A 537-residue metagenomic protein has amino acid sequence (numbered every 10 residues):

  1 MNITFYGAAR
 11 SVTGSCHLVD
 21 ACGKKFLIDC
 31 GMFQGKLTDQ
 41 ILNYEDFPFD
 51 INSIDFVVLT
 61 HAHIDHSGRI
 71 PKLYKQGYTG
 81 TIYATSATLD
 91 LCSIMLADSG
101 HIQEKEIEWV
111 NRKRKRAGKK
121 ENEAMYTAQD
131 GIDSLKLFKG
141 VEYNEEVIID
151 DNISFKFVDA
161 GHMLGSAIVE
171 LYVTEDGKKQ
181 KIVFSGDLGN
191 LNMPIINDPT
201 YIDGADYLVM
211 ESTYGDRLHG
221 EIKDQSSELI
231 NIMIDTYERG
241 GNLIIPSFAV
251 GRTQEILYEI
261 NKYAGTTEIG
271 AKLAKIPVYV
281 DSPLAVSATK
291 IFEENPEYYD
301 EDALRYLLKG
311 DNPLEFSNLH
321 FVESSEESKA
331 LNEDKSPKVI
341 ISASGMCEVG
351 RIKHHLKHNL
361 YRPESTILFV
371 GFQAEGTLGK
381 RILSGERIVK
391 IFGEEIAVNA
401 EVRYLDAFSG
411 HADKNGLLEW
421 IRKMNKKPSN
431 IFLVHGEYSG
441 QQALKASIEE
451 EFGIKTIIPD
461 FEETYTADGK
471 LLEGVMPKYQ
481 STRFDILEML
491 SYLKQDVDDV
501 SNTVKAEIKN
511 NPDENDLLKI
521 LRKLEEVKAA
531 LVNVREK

Functional and structural regions predicted by a protein language model:
M1-N52, D133-N197, E326-E333, V339 (+5 more regions): Core dinuclear metal-dependent hydrolase active-site scaffold
A9-G14, A21-G80, A84-K136, L188-N197 (+3 more regions): Pre-active-site segment of Zn-dependent metallo-hydrolases
S99-M163, P296-D334: Metallo-beta-lactamase
G161-S166, Y172-E175, K179-A205, S212 (+4 more regions): Active-site-proximal loop/helix segments of hydrolase catalytic cores
I168, L191-V280, T366-F369, I388-E451 (+2 more regions): Cap/insert and terminal regions of metallo-dependent hydrolase folds
I232-L378, E386-K390, Q442, S447-E451 (+1 more regions): Hard-cation-handling environments
R362, E437-P477: C-terminal, active-site-flanking charged/polar segments
D460-I520: Charged, amphipathic alpha-helical linkers/stalks
